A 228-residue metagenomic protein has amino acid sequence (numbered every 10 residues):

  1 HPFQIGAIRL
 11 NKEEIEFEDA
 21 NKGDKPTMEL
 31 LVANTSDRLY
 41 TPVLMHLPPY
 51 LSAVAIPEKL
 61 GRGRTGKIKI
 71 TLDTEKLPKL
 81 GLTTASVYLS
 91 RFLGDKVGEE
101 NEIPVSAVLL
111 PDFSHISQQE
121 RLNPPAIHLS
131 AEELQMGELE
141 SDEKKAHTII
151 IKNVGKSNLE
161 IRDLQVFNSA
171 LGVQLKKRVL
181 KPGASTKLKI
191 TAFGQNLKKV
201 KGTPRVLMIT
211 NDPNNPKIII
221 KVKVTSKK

Functional and structural regions predicted by a protein language model:
H1-S36, F92-I150, V154-G155, D212-K228: Long, low-complexity ectodomains and other extracytoplasmic segments of secretory-pathway proteins
N11-E13, K22-E29, R64-G66, E75-Y88 (+3 more regions): Short, solvent-exposed loop/turn segments enriched in Ser/Thr/Gly
E18, A55-L60, T74-E75, G137 (+2 more regions): Beta-strand-rich interaction surfaces with strong enrichment in secreted/lumenal proteins
D37-T65, K156-S185: Surface-exposed binding patches on compact interaction domains or structured appendages
T65-T74, A184, L188-A192: Low-complexity, intrinsically disordered segments enriched in Ser/Thr together with acidic residues
D73, S90-G94, F193, I209-P213: Beta-strand-rich extracellular modules
L159-R162, K199, I218: Extended hydrophobic-aromatic, low-complexity segments
K189-K198, N214: C-terminal functional regions that serve as terminal interaction/effector modules
